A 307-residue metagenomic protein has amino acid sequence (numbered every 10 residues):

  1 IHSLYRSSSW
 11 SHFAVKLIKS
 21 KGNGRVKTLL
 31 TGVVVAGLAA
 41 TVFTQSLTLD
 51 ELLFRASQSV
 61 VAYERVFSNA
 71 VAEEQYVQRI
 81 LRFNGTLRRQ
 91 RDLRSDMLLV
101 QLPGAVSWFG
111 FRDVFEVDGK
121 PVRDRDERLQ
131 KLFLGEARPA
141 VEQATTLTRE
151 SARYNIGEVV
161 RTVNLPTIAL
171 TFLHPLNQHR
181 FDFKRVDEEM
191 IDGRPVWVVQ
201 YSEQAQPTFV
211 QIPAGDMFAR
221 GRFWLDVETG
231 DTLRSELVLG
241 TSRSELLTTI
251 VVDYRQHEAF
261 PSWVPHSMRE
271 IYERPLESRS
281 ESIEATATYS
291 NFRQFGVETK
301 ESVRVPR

Functional and structural regions predicted by a protein language model:
L17-V33: Bacterial N-terminal signal peptides that target proteins for export
T31, V42-S46: General secondary-structure propensity
Q45-R220, V227-R234, L239-T248, Q256-P265 (+1 more regions): Structured extracytoplasmic
